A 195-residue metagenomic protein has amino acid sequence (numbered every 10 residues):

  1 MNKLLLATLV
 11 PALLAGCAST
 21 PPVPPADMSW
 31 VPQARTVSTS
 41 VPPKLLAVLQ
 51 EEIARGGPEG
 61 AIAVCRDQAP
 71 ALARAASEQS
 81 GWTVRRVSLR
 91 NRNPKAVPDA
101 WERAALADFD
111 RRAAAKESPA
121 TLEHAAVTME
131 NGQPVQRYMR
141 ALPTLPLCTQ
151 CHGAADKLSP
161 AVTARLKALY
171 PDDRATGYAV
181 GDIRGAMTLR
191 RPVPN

Functional and structural regions predicted by a protein language model:
M1-T8: Bacterial N-terminal signal peptides that target proteins for export
L13-G16: C-terminal motif of bacterial Sec signal peptides marking the signal peptidase cleavage site
S19: Short, conserved catalytic or interaction motifs in soluble domains
P22-L145, K157-N195: Extracytoplasmic c-type cytochrome modules immediately beyond a signal peptide or single-pass transmembrane anchor
T149-D156: Detector for the c-type heme attachment site
